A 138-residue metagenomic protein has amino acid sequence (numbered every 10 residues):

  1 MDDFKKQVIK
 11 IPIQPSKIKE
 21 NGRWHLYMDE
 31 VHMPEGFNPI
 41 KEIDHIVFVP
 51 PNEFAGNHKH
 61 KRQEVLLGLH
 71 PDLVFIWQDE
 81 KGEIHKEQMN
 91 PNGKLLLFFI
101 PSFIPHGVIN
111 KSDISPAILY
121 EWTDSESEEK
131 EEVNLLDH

Functional and structural regions predicted by a protein language model:
M1-K41: A short, N-terminal "cap"/entry segment at the start of jelly-roll beta-barrel domains of the cupin/DSBH fold
D2, I9, K19, H25 (+2 more regions): Double-stranded beta-helix
E35-F37, A55-H60, L67, E87-M89 (+1 more regions): Short histidine-centered beta-strand/loop micro-motifs that create catalytic or ligand/metal-coordination sites
E42-I43, I76: N-terminal cap/leader regions of alpha/beta-hydrolase-fold enzymes, predominantly small-molecule hydrolases
D44, R62-V65, L95, A117: Short, surface-exposed beta-edge/turn micro-motifs
H45-K61: Conserved short histidine dyad/triad with adjacent acidic residue
F54-G56, Q63, K94-F98, S102-V108 (+1 more regions): Histidine-centered metal-chelating micro-motifs
K61-V74, Q78-E80: Glycine- and acidic-residue-biased ligand/ion/polar-headgroup-sensing regions
